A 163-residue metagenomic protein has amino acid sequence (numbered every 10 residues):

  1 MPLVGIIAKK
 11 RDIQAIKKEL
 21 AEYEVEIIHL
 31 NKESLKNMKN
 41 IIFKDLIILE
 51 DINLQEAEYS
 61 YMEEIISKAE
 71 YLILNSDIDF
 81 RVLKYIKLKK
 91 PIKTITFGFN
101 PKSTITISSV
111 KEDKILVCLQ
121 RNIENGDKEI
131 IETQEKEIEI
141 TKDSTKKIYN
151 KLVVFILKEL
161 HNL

Functional and structural regions predicted by a protein language model:
M1-S76, R81-K90: Phosphate-binding loop of NTP-binding sites
P2, F99-L163: Adenine nucleotide phosphate-binding catalytic loops in nucleotide-utilizing enzymes
E26, K93, L163: Residue-level detector of anion-binding/catalytic polar loops
F43, F80, F97-F99, F155: Phenylalanine-focused residue identity feature
S76, T94, I107: Residue-level signal for inorganic ion chemistry
K90-K102: Short, solvent-exposed linear motifs at loop/edge-of-secondary-structure regions
